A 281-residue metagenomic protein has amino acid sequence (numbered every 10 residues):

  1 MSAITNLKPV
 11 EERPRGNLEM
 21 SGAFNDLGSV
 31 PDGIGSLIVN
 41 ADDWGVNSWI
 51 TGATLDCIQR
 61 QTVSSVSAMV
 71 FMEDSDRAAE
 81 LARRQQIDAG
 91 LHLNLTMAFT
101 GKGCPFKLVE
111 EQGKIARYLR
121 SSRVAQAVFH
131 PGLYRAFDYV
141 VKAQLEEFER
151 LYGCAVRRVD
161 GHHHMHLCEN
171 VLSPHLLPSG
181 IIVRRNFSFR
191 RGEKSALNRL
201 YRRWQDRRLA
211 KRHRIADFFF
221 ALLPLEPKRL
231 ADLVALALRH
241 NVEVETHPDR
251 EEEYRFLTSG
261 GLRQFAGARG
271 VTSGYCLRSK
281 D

Functional and structural regions predicted by a protein language model:
S2-I38, S48-R158, H166-D281: Terminal accessory/targeting
A41-G45: DG-centered beta-turn motif at the end of beta-strands
